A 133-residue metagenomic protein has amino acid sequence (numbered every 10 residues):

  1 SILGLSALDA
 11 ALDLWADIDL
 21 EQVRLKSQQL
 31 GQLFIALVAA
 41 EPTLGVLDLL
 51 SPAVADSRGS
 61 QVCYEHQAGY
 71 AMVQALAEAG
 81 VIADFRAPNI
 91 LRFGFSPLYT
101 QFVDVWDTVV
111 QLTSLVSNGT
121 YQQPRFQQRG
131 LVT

Functional and structural regions predicted by a protein language model:
I2, S6-Q22: Amphipathic alpha-helix from the class-I
L3-S6, Q29, V103, D107: Conserved active-site and cofactor/substrate-binding residues in soluble primary-metabolism enzymes
A7-L14, L33, T108-Q111: Generic recognition of well-ordered alpha-helical segments
W15-E65: Conserved small-domain helix->loop->beta segment predominantly found in fold-type I
V38-A39, G69-L76: Short amphipathic alpha-helix segments
E65-Y70, Y99-F102: Helix N-cap motif at beta-to-alpha junctions
A75-T133: PLP-dependent enzyme catalytic core of the Aspartate aminotransferase-like
